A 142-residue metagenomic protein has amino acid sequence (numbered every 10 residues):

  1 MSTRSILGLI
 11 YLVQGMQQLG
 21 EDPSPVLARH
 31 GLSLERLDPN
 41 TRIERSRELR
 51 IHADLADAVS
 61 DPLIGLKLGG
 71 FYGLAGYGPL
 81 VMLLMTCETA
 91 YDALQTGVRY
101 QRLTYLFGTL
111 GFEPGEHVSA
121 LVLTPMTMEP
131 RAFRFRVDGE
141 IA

Functional and structural regions predicted by a protein language model:
M1-V122: N-terminal low-complexity or simple alpha-helical regulatory segments that function as activation/interaction modules
H117-A142: Conserved helix-adjacent loop modules within structured domains
